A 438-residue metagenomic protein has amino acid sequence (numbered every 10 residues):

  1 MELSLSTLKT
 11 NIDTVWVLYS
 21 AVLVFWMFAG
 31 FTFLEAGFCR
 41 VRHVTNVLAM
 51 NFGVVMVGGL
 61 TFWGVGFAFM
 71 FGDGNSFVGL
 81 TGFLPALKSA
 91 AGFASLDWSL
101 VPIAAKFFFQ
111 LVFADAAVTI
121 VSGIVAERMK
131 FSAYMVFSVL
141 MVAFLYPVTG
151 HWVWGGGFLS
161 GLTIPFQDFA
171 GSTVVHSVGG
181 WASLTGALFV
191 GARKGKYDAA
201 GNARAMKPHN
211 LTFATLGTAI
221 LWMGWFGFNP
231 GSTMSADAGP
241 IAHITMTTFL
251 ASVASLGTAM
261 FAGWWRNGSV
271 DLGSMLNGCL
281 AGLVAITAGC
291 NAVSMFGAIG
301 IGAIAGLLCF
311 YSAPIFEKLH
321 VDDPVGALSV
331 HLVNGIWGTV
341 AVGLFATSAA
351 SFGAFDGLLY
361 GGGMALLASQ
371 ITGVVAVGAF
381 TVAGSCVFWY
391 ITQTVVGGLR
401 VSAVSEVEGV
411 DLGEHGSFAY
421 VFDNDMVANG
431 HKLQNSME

Functional and structural regions predicted by a protein language model:
M1-E438: Glycine- and aromatic-enriched membrane alpha-helices
